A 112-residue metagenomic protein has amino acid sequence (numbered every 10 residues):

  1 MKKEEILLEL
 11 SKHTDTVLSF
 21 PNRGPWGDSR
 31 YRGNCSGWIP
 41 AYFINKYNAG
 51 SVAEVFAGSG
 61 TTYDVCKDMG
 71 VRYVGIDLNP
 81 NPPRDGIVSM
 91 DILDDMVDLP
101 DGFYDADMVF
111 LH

Functional and structural regions predicted by a protein language model:
M1-H112: Class I S-adenosyl-L-methionine-dependent methyltransferase catalytic core
